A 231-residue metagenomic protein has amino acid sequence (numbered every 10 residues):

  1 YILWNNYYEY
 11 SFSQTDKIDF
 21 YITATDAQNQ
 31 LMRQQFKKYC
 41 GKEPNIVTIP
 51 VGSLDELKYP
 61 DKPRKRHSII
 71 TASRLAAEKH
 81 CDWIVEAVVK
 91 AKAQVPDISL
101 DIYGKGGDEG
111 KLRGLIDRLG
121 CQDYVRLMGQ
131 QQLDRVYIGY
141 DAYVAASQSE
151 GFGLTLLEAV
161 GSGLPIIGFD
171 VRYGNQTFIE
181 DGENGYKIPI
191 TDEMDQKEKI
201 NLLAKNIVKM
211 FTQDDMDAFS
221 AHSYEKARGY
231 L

Functional and structural regions predicted by a protein language model:
K17-K58: Donor nucleotide-sugar binding/catalytic pocket of nucleotide-sugar-dependent glycosyltransferases
H67, T71-K90, G107-R113: A conserved mid-protein helix/loop that constitutes part of the nucleotide-sugar donor-binding site
R113-Q130: Nucleotide-activated donor-binding/catalytic signature segment of Leloir-type glycosyltransferases, i.e., the conserved
Q130-Q131, V136-Y140: Short alpha-helical donor nucleotide-sugar binding micro-motif in glycosyltransferases
Q148: Aromatic "clamp/platform" in nucleotide-sugar-dependent glycosyltransferases that forms part of the donor/acceptor
P165-F169: Short hydrophobic beta-strand element within catalytic cores of glycosyltransferases and related nucleotide-activated
Q176-I207: Change "using UDP/GDP/dTDP sugars" to "using nucleotide sugars
D215-Y230: A short, well-ordered alpha-helix in the C-terminal region of glycosyltransferases
